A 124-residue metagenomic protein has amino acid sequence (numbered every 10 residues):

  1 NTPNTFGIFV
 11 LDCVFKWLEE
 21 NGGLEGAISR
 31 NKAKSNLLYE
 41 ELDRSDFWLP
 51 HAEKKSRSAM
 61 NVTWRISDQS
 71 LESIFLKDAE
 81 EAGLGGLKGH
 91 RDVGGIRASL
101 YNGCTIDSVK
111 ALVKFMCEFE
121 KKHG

Functional and structural regions predicted by a protein language model:
N1-N4: A short glycine-threonine-serine/GTX helix/turn-capping micro-motif
I8-K16, N36-Y39, S73-L76, K110-V113: Predominant activation on well-ordered alpha-helical scaffold segments within soluble catalytic domains
F15-H51, K77: Conserved PLP-dependent catalytic core of the aminotransferase class-I/II
F47-H51, G83-G89: A short linear hydrophobic-aromatic micro-motif
W48-A79: Conserved PLP-binding catalytic core of the aspartate aminotransferase-like
N61-I66, G85-G86, S99: Short, glycine/charged-rich beta-strand-loop motifs at protein surfaces that mediate ligand recognition and catalysis
E81, H90, G94-G124: PLP-dependent enzyme catalytic core of the Aspartate aminotransferase-like
